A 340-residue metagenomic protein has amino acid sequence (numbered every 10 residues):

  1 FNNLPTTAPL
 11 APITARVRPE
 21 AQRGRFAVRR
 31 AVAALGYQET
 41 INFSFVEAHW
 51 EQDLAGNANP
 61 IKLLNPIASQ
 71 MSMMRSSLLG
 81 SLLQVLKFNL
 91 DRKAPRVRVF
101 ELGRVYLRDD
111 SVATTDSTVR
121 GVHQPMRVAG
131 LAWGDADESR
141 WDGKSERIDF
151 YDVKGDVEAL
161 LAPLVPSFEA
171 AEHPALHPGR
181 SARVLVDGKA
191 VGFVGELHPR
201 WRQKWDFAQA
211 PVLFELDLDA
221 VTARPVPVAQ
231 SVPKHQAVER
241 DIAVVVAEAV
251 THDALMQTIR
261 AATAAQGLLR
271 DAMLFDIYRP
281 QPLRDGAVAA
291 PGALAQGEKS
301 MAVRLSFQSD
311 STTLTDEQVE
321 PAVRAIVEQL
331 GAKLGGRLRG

Functional and structural regions predicted by a protein language model:
F1-V97, R304-L314, Q318-G340: Extended, well-folded interaction surfaces typified by the phenylalanyl-tRNA synthetase beta subunit core
N3-P5, P12, N42, H49 (+3 more regions): A carboxyl-terminal module marker
E20-V28, N59-I61, D109-R120, R183-A190 (+1 more regions): Short, charged low-complexity intrinsically disordered segments located at boundaries of structured domains
Y37-Q38, A55, T114-T115, S167-E169 (+1 more regions): Short secondary-structure boundary micro-motifs
E39, E101, E215: Acidic-residue sensor for enzyme active/binding pockets
E47-V153: Flexible beta->alpha loop and helix N-cap segments adjacent to enzyme active/binding sites
